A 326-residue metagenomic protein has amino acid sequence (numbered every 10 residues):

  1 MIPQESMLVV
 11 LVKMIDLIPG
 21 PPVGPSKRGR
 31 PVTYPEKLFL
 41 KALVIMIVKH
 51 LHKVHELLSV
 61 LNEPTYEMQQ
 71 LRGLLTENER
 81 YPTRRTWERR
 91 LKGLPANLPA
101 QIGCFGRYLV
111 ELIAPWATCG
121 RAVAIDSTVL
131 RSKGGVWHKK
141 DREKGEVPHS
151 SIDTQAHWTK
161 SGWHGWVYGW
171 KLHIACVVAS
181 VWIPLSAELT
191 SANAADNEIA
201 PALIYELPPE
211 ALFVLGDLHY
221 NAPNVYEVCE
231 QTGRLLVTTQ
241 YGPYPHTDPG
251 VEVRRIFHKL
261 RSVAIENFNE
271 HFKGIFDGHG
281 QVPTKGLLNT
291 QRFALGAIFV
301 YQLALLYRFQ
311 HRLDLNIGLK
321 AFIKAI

Functional and structural regions predicted by a protein language model:
I2-K49, R90: Basic, short loop/linker segments at the boundary and entry of helix-turn-helix/winged-helix-like folds
K27-K37, H164-G165, P283-A294: Structural motif
G29-R30, G242-G250, L313, I317-A325: Arg/Lys-rich, glycine/proline-spaced intrinsically disordered segments in nuclear chromatin/transcription regulators
V54-L75: DNA-recognition alpha helix
Q70-P95: Major-groove recognition helix of helix-turn-helix-like DNA-binding domains
K92, A96-L218, P223-V228: Polybasic low-complexity intrinsically disordered regions
L218-T284: Helix-centered, glycine/charged polyanion-binding patches within enzymatic domains that contact phosphate-containing
R255-I326: Basic, amphipathic alpha-helical segments enriched in Lys/Arg and hydrophobic/aromatic residues
